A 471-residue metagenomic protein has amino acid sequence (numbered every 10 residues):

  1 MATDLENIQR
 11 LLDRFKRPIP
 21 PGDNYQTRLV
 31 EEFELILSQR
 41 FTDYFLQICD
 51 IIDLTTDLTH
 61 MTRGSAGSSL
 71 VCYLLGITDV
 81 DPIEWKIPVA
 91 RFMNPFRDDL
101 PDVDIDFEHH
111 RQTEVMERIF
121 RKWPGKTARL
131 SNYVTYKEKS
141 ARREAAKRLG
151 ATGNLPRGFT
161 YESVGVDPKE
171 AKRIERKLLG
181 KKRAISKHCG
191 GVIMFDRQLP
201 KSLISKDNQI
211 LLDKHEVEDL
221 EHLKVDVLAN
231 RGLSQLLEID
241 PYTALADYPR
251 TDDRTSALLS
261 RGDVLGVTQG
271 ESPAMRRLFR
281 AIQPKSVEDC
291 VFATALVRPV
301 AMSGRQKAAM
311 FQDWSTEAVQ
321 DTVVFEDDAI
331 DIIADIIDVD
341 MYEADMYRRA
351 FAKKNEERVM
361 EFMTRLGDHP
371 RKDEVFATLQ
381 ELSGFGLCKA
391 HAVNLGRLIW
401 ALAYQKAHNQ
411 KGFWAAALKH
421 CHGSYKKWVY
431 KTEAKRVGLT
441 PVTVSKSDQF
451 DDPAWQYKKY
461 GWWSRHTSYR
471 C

Functional and structural regions predicted by a protein language model:
A2-C471: Noncatalytic, beta-rich nucleic-acid-contacting surfaces in large DNA/RNA-processing enzymes
